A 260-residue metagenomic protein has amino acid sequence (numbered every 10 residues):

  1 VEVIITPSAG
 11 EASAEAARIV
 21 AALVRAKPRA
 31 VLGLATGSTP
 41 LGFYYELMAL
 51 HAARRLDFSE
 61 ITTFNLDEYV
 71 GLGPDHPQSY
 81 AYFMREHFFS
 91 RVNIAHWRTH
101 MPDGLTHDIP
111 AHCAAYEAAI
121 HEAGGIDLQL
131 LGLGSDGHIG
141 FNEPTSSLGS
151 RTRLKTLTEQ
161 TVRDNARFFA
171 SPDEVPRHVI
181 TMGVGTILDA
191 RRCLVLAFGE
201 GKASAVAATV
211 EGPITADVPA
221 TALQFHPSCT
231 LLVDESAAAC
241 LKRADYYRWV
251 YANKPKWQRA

Functional and structural regions predicted by a protein language model:
V1-L32: N-terminal glycine-/serine-/threonine-rich phosphate-binding loop
A26-A53: Glycine-rich N-terminal segment of FAD-binding domains in flavoprotein oxidoreductases, spanning the beta-loop-helix
L34-T39, L131-S135, F198: Glycine-rich beta-strand-to-loop/alpha-helix junction loops that act as flexible
E46-D57, Y80-Y82, P144-L154, G212: A glycine- and small-aliphatic-rich helix-loop capping segment at beta-alpha/alpha-beta transitions that lines
L56-L130, D245, V250-K254, R259: Ligand-binding beta-strand-loop-alpha-helix segment within the catalytic cores of soluble metabolic enzymes
A111-A114, G140-S146, S150-T152, A205-T209 (+1 more regions): A short secondary-structure junction signal
D136, G140-V184: Class I SAM-dependent methyltransferase SAM-binding "motif I" and its flanking Rossmann-like core
G185, R191-A260: ATP/nucleoside-binding phosphotransfer catalytic cores, i.e., glycine-rich phosphate-binding loops
